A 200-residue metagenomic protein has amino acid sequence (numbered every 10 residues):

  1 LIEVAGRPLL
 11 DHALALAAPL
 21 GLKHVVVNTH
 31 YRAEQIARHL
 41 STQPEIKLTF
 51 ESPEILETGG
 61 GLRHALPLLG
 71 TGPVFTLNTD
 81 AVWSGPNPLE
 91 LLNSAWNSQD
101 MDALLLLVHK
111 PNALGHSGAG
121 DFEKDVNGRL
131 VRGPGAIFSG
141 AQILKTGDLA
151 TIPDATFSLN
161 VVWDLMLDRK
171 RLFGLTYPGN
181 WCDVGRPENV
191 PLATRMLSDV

Functional and structural regions predicted by a protein language model:
E3, R7-N78, S84-N87, T151-D154 (+1 more regions): Conserved N-terminal catalytic core of the sugar/cofactor nucleotidyltransferase
K23-V25, D102-A103, R171: Residues at the starts of beta-strands that form the adenosine-phosphate
H30, T49-S52, L106, G133 (+1 more regions): Conserved beta-strand termini and adjacent loop/short-helix elements that scaffold enzyme active sites in alpha/beta
Y31, A103-D121: Short beta-strand-to-loop element that shapes/binds the nucleotide-sugar donor at the catalytic cleft/hinge
L40-T42, S117-N127: Acidic-glycine-rich active-site phosphate/pyrophosphate-binding loop
P73-F75, D102-L105: Structural motif
V74-L77, V82-S98, P111-L114, K124-V200: Catalytic-core segments of class I nucleotidyltransferases/pyrophosphorylases that form NMP-activated intermediates
